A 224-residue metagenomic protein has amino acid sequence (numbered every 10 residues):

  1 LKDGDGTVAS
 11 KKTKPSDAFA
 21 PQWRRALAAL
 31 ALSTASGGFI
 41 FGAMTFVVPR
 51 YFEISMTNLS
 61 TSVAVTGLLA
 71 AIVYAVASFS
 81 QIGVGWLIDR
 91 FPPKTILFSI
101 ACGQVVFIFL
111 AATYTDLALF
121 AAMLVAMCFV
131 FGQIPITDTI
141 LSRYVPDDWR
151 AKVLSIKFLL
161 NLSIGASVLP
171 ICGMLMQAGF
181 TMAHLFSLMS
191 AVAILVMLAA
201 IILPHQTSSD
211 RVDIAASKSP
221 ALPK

Functional and structural regions predicted by a protein language model:
L1, A112, S187-K218, L222-K224: Multi-pass alpha-helical transporter architecture, strongest for 12-TM Major Facilitator/SLC carriers used
R25-S80: Extracytoplasmic gate region of multi-pass secondary transporters
S80-P92, M176-Q177: Helix-to-loop junctions at the C-terminal end of transmembrane segments in multipass secondary transporters
T95-L110, S190: Structural signature of the two symmetry-related core transmembrane helices
A112-M123: Helix-loop junctions at membrane interfaces in 12-TM secondary transporters
G132-V145: Intracellular juxtamembrane helix-capping segments at the cytosolic ends of symmetry-related transmembrane helices
Y144-F180: A late C-terminal transmembrane helix in Major Facilitator Superfamily
M174-V192: A membrane-interface helix-boundary motif in multi-pass transporters
